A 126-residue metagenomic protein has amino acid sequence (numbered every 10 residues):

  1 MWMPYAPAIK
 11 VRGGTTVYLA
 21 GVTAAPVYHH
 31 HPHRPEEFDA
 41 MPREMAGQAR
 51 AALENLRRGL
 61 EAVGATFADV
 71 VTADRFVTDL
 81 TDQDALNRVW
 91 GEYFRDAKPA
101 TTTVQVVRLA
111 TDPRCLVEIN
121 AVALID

Functional and structural regions predicted by a protein language model:
M1-E54, R58-V63, A68-T72, V77-D126: N-terminal presequence-like segments and the immediate start of the first folded domain
